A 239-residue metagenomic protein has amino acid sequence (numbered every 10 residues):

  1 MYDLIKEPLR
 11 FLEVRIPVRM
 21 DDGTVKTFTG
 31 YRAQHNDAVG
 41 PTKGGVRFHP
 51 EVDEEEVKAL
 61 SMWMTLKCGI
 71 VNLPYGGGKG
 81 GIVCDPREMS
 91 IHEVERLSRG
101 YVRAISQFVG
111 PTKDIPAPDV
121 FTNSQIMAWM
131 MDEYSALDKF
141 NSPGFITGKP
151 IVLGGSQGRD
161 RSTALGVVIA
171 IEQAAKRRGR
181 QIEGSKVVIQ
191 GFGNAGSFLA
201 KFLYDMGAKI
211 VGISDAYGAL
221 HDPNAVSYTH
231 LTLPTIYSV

Functional and structural regions predicted by a protein language model:
M1-E13: Short, Gly/Pro- and small/polar-rich lid/capping loops
P8-L9, M20, Q34-H35, K79-I82 (+2 more regions): Glycine-rich beta-alpha junction loops
T27-T29: His/Asp/Glu-rich acidic catalytic environments and adjacent acidic regulatory segments
N36-G45, D53-G78, F140-N141, F145 (+1 more regions): ATP-dependent carboxylate/acyl-activation modules
G69-I182: Glycine/serine-rich phosphate-binding loop and adjoining beta1-alpha1 elements at the start of nucleotide-handling
R161, L165-L231: Glycine-rich phosphate/diphosphate-binding loop of Rossmann-like nucleotide-binding domains
H230-V239: Single conserved hydrophobic/aromatic residue that forms the stacking wall/gate of nucleotide- or nucleobase-binding
